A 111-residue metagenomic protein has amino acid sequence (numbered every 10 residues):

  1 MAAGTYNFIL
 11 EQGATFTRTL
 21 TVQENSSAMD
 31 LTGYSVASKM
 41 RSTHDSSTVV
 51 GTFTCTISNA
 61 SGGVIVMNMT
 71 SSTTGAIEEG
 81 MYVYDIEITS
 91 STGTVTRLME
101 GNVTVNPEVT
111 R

Functional and structural regions predicted by a protein language model:
M1-R111: Contiguous segments within soluble domain cores/interaction surfaces
